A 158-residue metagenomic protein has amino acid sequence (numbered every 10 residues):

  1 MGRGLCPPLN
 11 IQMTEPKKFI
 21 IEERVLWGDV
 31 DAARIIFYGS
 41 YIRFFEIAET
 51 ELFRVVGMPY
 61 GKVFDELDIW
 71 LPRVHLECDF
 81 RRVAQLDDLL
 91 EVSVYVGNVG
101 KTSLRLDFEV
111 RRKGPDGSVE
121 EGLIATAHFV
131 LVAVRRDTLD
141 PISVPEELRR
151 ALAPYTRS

Functional and structural regions predicted by a protein language model:
N10-R73, V134-S158: Hot-dog-fold acyl-thioester-processing enzymes
Q12-E15, F19-I21, F80, A84-L89 (+1 more regions): HotDog/MaoC-like acyl-thioester-processing domains
L67, E77-F80: Active-site-flanking structural segment that lines cofactor/substrate pockets
R73-H75, R105: Short coil/loop residues immediately preceding or within conserved phosphate-binding loops of NTP-utilizing enzyme
